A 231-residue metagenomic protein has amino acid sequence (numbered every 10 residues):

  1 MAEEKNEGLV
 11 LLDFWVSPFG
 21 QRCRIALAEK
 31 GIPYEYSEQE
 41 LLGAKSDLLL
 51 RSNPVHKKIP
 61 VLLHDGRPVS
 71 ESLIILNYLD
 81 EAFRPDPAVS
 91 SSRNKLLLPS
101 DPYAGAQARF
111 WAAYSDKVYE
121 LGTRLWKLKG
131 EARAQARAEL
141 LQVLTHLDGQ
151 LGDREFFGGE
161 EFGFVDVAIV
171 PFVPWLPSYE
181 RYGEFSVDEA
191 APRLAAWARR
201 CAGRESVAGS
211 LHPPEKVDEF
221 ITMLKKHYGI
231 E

Functional and structural regions predicted by a protein language model:
M1-F157, E161, H227-Y228: GST-like domain detector, emphasizing the conserved glutathione-binding G-site in the N-terminal thioredoxin-like
R51, G203, H212: Phosphate-coordinating loops and pocket residues in cytosolic domains that bind phosphorylated ligands
S91-L97, G209-D218: Short, flexible loop/turn segments with low-complexity composition
W126-G130, S186, F220: Charge-dense, low-complexity polyampholytic segments
Q135-E139, D188-G203: Extended, well-ordered alpha-helical scaffold segments
G149-E160, Y182-G183, E205-L211: Surface-exposed helix-capping loop/turn segments at secondary-structure junctions
G159-Y182, S186, A190-A196: GST superfamily/GST-like fold recognition
P213-E231: Acidic/histidine-enriched, glycine/proline-rich intrinsically disordered or flexible terminal extensions
